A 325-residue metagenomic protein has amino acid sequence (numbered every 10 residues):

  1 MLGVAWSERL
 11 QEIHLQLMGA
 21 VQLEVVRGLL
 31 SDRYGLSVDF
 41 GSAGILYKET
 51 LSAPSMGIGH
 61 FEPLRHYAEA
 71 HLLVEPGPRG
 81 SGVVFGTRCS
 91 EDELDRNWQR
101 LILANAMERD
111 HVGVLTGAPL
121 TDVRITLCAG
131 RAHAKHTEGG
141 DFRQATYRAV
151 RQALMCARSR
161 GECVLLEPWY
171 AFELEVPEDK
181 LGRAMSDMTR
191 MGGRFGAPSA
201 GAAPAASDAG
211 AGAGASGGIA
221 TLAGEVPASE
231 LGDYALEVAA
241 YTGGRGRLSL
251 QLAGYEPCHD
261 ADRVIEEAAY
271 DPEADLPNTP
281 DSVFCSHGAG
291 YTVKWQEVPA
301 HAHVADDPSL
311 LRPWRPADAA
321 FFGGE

Functional and structural regions predicted by a protein language model:
M1-E325: Accessory interaction regions appended to the cores of large information-processing enzymes
